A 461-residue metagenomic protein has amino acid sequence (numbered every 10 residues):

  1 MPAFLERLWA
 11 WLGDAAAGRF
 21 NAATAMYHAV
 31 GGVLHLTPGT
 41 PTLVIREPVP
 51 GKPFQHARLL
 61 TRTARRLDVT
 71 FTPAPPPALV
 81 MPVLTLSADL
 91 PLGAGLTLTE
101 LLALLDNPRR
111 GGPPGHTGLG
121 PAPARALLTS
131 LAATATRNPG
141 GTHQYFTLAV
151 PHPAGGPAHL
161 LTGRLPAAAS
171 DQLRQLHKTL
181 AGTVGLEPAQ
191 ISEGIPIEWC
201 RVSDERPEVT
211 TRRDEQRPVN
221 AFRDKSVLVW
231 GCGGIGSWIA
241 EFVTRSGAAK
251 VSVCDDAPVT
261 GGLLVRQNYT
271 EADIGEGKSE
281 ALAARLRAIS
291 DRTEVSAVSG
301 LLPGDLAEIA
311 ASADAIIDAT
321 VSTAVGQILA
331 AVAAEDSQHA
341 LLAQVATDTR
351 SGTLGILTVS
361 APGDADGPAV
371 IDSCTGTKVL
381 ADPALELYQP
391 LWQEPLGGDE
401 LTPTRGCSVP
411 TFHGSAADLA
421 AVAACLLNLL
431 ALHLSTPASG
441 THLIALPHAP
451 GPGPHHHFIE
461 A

Functional and structural regions predicted by a protein language model:
M1-A25: Glycine-centered motif in EGF-like
A23, P41-K225: Glycine/serine-rich phosphate-binding loop and adjoining beta1-alpha1 elements at the start of nucleotide-handling
V184-E208, L429, H433-A461: Phosphate-binding loop/pocket of nucleotide- and phosphate-handling active sites
P218-T260: Glycine-rich adenosine-cofactor-binding loop
D256-D291: Glycine-rich phosphate-binding loop and adjoining beta1-alpha1-beta2 segment of Rossmann-like nucleotide-binding folds
S299-L306: Conserved SAM/SAH-binding loop
A315-S360: ADP-ribose/adenylate-binding Rossmann-like module
T347-P452: Adenosine-phosphate binding glycine-rich loop
